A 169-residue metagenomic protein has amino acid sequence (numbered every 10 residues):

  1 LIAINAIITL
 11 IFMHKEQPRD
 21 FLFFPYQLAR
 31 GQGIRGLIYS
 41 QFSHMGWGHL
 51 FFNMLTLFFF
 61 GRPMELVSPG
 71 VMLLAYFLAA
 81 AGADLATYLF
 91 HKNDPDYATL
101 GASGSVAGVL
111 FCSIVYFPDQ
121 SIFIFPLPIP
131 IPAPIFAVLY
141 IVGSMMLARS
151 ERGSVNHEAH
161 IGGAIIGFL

Functional and structural regions predicted by a protein language model:
L1-L169: A detector for small-residue-rich transmembrane helices and their helix-helix packing motifs
